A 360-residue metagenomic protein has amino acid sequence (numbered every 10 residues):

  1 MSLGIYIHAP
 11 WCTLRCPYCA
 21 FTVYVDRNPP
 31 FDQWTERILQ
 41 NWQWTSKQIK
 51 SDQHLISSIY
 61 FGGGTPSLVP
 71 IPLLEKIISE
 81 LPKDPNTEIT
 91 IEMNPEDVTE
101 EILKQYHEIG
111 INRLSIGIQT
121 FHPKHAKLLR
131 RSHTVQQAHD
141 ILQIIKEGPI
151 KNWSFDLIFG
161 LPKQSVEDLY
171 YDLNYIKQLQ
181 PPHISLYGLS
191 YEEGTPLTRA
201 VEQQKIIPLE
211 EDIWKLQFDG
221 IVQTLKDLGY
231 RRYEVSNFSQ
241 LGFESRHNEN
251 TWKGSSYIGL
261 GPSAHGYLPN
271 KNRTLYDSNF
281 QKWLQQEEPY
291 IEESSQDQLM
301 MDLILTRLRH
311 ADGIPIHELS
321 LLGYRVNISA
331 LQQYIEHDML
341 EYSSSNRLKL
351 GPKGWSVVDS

Functional and structural regions predicted by a protein language model:
M1-A9: Immediate flanking context of iron-sulfur cluster ligation sites
S2, V23-Q48, L55-L322: C-terminal scaffold of the Radical SAM
P10-V23: Local cysteine-cluster metal-coordination motifs and their immediate loop/turn environment, predominantly Fe-S cluster
L322-E336: Short amphipathic alpha-helical interaction segments
I335-S345: A short, conserved structural fragment
N346-G351: Minor-groove-contacting beta-hairpin "wing" of winged helix-turn-helix DNA-binding domains
K353-S360: Short, amphipathic alpha-helical interaction segments positioned at domain boundaries
